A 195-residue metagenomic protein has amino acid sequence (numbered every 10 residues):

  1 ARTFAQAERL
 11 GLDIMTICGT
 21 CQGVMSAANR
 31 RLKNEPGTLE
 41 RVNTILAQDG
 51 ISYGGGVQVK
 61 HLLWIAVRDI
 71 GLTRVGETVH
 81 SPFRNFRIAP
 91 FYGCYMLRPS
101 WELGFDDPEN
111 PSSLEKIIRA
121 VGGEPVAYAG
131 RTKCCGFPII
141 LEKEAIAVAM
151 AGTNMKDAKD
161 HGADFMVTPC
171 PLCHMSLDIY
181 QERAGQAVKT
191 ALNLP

Functional and structural regions predicted by a protein language model:
A1-P195: Iron-sulfur cluster-binding electron-transfer modules in prokaryotic oxidoreductases
